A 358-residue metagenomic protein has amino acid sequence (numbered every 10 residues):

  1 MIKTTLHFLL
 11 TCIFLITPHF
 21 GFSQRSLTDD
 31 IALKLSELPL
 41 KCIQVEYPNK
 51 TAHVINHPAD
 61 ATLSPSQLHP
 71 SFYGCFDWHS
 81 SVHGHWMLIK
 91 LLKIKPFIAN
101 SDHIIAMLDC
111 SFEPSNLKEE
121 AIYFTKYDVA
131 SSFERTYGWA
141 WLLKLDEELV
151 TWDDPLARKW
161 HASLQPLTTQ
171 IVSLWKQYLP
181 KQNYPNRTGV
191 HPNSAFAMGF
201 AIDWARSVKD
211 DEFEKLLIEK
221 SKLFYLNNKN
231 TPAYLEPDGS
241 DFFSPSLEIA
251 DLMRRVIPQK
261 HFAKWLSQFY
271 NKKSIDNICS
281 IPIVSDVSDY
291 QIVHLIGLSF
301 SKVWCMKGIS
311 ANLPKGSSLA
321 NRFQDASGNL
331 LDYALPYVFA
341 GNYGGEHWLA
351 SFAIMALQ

Functional and structural regions predicted by a protein language model:
M1-S26: Bacterial Sec-dependent N-terminal signal peptides
Q24-D29, S66-V82, Y123-A140, K181-S194 (+3 more regions): Solvent-exposed loop and edge beta-strand segments that line ligand/cofactor-binding and catalytic clefts
R25-A32, Y47-K50, L91-A106, L149-T168 (+3 more regions): Structural helix-adjacent loops and short alpha-helical linkers that scaffold large soluble proteins
R25-L27, E37, K41, V82-I98 (+5 more regions): Well-ordered alpha-helical scaffold segments within catalytic/enzyme domains
R25-Y73, N342: Low-complexity, Ser/Thr/Pro/Gly-enriched N-terminal "stalk/linker" regions
L35-Y47, A59-D60, H103-I122, S163-Y184 (+3 more regions): Long, well-ordered core segments of solenoidal/helical folds
S66, V82, I89-V208: Extended ligand-binding groove/face enriched in aromatic
I283-Q358: Fungal-biased detection of long, low-complexity, Ser/Thr- and Lys/Arg-rich intrinsically disordered regions
